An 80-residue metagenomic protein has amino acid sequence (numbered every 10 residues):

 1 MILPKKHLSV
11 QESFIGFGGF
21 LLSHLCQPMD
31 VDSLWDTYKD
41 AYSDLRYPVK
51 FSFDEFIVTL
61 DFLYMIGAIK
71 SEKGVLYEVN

Functional and structural regions predicted by a protein language model:
M1-P28: Short alpha-helical segments that sit at the start of domains
L3-K5, V75-N80: Short, cationic-aromatic polyanion-contact patches
S23-Q27, D40, M65: Short basic/hydrophobic patches in alpha-helices and adjacent helix-turn junctions that form amphipathic surface motifs
D30-K39: A short acidic, leucine-rich amphipathic alpha-helix
A41-E55: Short, positively charged loop/turn segments that connect secondary-structure elements
I57-D61: Short, hydrophobic-biased segments on the C-terminal half of alpha helices that form "recognition helices"
Y64-G74: A short, conserved structural fragment
